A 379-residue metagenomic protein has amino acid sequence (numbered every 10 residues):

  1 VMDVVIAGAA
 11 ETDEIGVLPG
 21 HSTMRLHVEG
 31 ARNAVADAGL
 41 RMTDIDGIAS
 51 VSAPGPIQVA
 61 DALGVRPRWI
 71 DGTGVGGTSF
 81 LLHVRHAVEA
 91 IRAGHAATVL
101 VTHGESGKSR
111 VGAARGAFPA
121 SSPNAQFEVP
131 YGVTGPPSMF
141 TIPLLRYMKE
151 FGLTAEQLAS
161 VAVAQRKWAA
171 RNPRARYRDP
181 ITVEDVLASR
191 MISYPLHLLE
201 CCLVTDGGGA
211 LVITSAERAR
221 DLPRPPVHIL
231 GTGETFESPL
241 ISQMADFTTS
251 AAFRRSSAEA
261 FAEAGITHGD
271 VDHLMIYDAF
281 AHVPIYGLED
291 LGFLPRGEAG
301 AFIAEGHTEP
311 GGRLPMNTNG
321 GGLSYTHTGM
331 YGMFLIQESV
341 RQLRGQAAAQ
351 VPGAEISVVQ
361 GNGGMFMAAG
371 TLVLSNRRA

Functional and structural regions predicted by a protein language model:
V1-M24, S160, M191-R255, E305-N319 (+5 more regions): Condensing-enzyme catalytic core mediating Claisen C-C bond formation in acyl metabolism
V1-T78, H86, Y147-T154, R176-T182 (+4 more regions): Conserved active-site "lid/cap" helical segment
L18-P19, R110-G116, A170-R174, L240-S242 (+3 more regions): Short acidic, glycine/serine/threonine-rich loops at helix termini
M42-V51, I70-D71, V99-G104, E156-A164 (+5 more regions): Beta-strand segments within the central parallel beta-sheet cores of soluble alpha/beta enzyme folds
A49-T102, S106-M139, Y177-L203, E234-P239 (+2 more regions): Conserved catalytic cysteine-centered active-site region of acyl-thioester-dependent Claisen-condensing enzymes
G55-L63, I241-D246, D278-A301, G312 (+1 more regions): Short glycine/threonine-rich loop-to-helix capping motif typified by GTGT followed within a few residues by an Asp-Pro
V75-E105, P137-R171, L211-E217, T326-A347: Active-site-proximal alpha-helical scaffold in enzymes
S250-R254, A258-A281, D290-F293, L323-T328: Extended C-terminal subregions enriched in glycine
